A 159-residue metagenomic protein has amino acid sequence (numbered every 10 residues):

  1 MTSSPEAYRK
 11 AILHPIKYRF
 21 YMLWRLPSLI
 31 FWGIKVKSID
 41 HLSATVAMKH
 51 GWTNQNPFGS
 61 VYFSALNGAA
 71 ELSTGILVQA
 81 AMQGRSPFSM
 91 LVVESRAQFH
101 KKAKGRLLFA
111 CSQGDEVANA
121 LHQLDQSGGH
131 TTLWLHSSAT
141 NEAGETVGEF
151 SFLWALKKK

Functional and structural regions predicted by a protein language model:
M1-F31, T53, P57: Alpha-helical membrane-targeting segments
M1-K10, A103-K104, G114-K159: HotDog/MaoC-like acyl-thioester-processing domains
I30, L91-V93, L107, L133-L135 (+1 more regions): Hydrophobic core residues within well-ordered beta-strands of beta-rich domains
I30-V36, V93-F99, A120-H122: Short structured motifs
F31-V61: Catalytic strand-loop segment that frames the active site of acyl-thioester-processing enzymes
T45-A47, R96, L108-A110, W134-S138 (+1 more regions): Beta-strand secondary-structure signal
S64-G84: Active-site helix/loop of acyl-thioester processing domains in fatty-acid/polyketide metabolism, spanning hotdog-fold
L77-D115: Hydrophobic beta-strand-centered segment that forms part of the acyl-chain substrate-binding groove
